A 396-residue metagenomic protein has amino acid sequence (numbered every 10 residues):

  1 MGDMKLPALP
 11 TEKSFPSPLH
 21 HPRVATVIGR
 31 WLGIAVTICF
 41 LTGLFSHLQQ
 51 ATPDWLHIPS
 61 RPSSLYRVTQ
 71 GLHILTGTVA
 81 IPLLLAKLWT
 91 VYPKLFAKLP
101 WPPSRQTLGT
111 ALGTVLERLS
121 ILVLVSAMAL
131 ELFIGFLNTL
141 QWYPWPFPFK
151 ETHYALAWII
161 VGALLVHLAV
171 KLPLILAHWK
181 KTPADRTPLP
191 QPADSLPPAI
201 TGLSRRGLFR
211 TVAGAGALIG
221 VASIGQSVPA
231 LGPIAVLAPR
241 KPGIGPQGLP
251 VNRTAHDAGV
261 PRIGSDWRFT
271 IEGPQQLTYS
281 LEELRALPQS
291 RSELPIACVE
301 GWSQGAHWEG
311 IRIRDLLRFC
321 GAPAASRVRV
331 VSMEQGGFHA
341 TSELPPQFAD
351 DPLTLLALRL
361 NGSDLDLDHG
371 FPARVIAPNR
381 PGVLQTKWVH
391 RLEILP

Functional and structural regions predicted by a protein language model:
G2-P242, I271, F371: Membrane-embedded alpha-helical bundles that constitute the cytochrome b-like, heme-associated redox core of multi-pass
S227-P396: Structured, non-membrane catalytic/scaffold regions adjacent to prosthetic-group chemistry
